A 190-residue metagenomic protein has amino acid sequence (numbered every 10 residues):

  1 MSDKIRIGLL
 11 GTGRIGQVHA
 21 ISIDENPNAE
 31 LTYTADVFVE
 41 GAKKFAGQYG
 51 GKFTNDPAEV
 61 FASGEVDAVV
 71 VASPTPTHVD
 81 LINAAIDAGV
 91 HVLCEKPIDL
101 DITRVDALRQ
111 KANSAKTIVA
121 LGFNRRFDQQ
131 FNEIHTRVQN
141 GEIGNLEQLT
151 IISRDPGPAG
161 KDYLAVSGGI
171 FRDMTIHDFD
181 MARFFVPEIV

Functional and structural regions predicted by a protein language model:
M1-Y49, R183: N-terminal Rossmann-like dinucleotide-binding module
H19, G51-K111: Beta-loop-alpha module in the N-terminal Rossmann-like domain of NAD(P)-dependent dehydrogenases, especially those
Y33, A68, Q148: Short, Asp-centered acidic motifs that coordinate Mg2+ and/or phosphate in catalytic or ligand-binding sites
A42, L81, L108, I134 (+1 more regions): Aromatic/hydrophobic pocket-lining residues that form π-stacking "cages" and hydrophobic walls in ligand
K44-G51, K111-A115: Short, conserved SAM-binding/catalytic segment of Class I S-adenosyl-L-methionine-dependent methyltransferases
D99-A159: A contiguous active-site-proximal alpha/beta segment in oxidoreductase catalytic domains
A159-V190: Rossmann-like dinucleotide-binding domain that binds NAD(P)(H)
